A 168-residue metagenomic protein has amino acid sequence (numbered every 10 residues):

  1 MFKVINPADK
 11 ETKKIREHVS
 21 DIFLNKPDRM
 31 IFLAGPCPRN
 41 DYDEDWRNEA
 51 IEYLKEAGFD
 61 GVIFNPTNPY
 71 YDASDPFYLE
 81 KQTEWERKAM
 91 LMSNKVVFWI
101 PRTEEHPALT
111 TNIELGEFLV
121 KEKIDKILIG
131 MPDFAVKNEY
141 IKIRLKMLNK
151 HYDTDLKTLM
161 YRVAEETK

Functional and structural regions predicted by a protein language model:
M1-K168: Conserved catalytic or regulatory cores that recognize and/or transform ribose-phosphate-containing ligands
